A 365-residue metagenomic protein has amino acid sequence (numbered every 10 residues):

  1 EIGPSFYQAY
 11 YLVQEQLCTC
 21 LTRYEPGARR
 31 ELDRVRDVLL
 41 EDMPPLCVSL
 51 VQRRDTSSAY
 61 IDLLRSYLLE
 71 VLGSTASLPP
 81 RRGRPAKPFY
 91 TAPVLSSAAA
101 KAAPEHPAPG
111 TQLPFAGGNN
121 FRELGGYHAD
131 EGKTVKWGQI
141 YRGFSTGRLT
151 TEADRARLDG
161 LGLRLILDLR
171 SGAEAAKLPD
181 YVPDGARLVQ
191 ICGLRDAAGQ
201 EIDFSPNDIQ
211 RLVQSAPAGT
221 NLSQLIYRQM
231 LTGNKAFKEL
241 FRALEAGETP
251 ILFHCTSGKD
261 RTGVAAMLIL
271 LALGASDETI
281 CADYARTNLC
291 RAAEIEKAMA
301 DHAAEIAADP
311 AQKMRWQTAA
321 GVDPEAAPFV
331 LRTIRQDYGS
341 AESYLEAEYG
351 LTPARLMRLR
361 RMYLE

Functional and structural regions predicted by a protein language model:
E1-V35: Hydrophobic hinge/microswitch elements
P4-A9, M43-L46, R148, L194-Q200: A short acidic, often aromatic-flanked loop/helix-cap motif at beta-alpha or helix-coil junctions that lines enzyme
E15, E70-V71, L268-L273: Active-site catalytic microenvironments for nucleophilic, acid-base chemistry
L17-C20, T249-F253: Generic beta-sheet signal
Y24-L32, D42-V94: C-terminal effector-binding regulatory domain of bacterial HTH transcription factors
Y90-L252, V264-E365: Cys-dependent protein tyrosine phosphatase-like superfamily
S257, R261-T262: Ser/Thr-glycine-rich phosphate-binding loops at phosphate-binding pockets of nucleotides, nucleotide cofactors
